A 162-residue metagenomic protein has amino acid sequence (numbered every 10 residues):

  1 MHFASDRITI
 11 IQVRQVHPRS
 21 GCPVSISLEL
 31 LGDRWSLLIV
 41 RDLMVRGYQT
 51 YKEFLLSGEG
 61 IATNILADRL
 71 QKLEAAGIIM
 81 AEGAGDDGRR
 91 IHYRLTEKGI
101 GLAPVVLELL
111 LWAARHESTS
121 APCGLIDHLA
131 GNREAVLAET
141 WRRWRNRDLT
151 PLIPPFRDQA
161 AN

Functional and structural regions predicted by a protein language model:
M1-L31: N-terminal leader segment of winged-helix/HTH proteins
H2-I8, P104-N162: C-terminal regulatory/oligomerization modules of transcriptional regulators
I10, H17-P18, W35-S36, V40 (+3 more regions): Short histidine
P18, A84-G85: Short loop/turn motifs at secondary-structure junctions and domain boundaries
C22-A62: N-terminal helix-turn-helix DNA-binding core of bacterial DNA-binding proteins
G32, G85-L109: Basic, amphipathic "hinge/linker" alpha-helix immediately C-terminal to the N-terminal HTH DNA-binding motif
K52, Q71, I91: Residues within the helices of the helix-turn-helix
S57-A84: Canonical helix-turn-helix DNA-binding module
